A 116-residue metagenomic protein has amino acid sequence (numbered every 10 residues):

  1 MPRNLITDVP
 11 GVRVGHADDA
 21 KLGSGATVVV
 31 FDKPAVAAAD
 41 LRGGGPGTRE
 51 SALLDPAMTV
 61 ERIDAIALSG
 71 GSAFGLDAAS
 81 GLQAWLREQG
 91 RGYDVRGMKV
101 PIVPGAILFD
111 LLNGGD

Functional and structural regions predicted by a protein language model:
M1-D116: Alpha/propeptide regions of enzymes that mature by internal proteolysis
